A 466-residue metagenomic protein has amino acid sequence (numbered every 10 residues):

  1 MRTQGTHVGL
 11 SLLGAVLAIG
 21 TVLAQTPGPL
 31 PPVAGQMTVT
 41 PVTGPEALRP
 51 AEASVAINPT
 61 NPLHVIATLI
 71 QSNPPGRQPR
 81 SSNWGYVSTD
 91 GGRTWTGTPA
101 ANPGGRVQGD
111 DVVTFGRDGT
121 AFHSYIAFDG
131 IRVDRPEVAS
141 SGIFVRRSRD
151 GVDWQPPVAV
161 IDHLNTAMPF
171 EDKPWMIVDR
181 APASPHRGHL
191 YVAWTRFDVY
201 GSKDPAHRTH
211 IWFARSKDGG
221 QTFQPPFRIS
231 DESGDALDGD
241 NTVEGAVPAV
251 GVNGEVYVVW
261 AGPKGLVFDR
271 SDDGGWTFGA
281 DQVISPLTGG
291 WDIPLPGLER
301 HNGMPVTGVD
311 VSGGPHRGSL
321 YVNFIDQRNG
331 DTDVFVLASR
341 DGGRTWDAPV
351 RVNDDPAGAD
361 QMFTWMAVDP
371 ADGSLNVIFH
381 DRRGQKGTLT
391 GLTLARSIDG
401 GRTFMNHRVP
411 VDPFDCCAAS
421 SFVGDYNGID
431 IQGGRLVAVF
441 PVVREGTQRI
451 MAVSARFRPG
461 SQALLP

Functional and structural regions predicted by a protein language model:
M1-T6: N-terminal secretory signal peptides that target proteins for export/translocation
H7-L10, G28: Intrinsic structural disorder/low-complexity segments
G9-T21: Bacterial N-terminal signal peptides
Q25-P466: C-terminal PAP-associated
